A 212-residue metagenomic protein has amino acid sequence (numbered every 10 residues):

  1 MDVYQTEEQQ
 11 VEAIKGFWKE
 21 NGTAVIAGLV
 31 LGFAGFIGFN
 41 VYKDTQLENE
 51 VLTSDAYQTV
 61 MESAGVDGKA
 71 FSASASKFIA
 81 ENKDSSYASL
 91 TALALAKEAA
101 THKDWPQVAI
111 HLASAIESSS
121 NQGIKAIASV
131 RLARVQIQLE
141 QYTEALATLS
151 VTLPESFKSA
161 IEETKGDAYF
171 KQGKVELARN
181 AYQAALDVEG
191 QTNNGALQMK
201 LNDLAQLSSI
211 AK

Functional and structural regions predicted by a protein language model:
M1-L31: N-terminal positive-inside, membrane-proximal cytosolic segments immediately preceding the first
E8, L47-S54, K69-S72, L90 (+2 more regions): Amphipathic alpha-helical repeat elements characteristic of tetratricopeptide repeat
F17-A24, E81-D84, S118, E155: Membrane-interface junctions
A27-G35, S63-S74, T101-A109, V135-T143: Helix-turn-helix repeat elements of alpha-solenoid scaffolds
A34-D55: Transmembrane signal-anchor/signal-peptide helices with a preference for the extracytoplasmic
V41-T45, I79-N82, E117-S119: Flexible helix-coil transition and linker loops at the boundaries of alpha-helical arrays
Q58-L90: Short extracytoplasmic
A88, A92, A100-K212: Soluble extracytoplasmic domains of inner/organellar membrane proteins
